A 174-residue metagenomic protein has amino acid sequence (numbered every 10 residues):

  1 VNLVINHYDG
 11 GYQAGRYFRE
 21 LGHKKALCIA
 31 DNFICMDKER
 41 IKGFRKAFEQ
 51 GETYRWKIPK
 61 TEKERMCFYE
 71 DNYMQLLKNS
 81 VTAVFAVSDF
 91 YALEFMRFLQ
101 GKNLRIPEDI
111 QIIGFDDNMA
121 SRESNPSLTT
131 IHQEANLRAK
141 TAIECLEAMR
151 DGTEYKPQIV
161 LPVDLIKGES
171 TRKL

Functional and structural regions predicted by a protein language model:
N2-Q13, C28-N72, F85-L93, F115-N118 (+2 more regions): Hinge/beta->alpha junction and helix N-cap segments in small-molecule ligand-binding domains
Y17-A26: Glycine-rich phosphate/diphosphate-binding loops that line cofactor/substrate pockets in enzymes
L21, D71-L174: Flexible loop/turn connectors
